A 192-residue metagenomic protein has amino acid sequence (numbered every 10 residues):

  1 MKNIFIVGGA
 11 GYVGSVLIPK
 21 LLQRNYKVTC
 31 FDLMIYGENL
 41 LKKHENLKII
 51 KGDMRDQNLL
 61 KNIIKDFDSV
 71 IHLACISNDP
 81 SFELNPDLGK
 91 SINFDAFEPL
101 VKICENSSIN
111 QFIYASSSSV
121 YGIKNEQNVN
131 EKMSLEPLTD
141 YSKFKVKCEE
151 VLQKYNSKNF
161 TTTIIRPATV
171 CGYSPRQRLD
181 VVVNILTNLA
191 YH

Functional and structural regions predicted by a protein language model:
M1-S69: N-terminal Rossmann/SDR dinucleotide-binding element
V7, F31, V70-L73, F112-S117 (+1 more regions): SDR active-site strand-loop-helix element
P19, F97-E98, S142, V146-Q153: Conserved active-site helix of classical SDR/Rossmann-fold NAD(P)-dependent CH-OH oxidoreductases
L40-K42, P80-D87, I123-Q127, P175-R176: Conserved catalytic-core motifs of eukaryotic protein kinase domains, centered on the activation segment
M54-I92: NAD(P)H-binding glycine-rich loop region in Rossmannoid oxidoreductase-like domains and their noncatalytic homologs
R55, L88-P99, L135, T139 (+1 more regions): Glycine-rich NAD(P)-binding loop of the Rossmann-fold in SDR/ketoreductase-type enzymes
H72, E98-T139: Conserved Rossmann-fold NAD(P)-dependent oxidoreductase catalytic core, especially the SDR/UDP-sugar
E150-H192: NAD(P)-dependent short-chain dehydrogenase/reductase
